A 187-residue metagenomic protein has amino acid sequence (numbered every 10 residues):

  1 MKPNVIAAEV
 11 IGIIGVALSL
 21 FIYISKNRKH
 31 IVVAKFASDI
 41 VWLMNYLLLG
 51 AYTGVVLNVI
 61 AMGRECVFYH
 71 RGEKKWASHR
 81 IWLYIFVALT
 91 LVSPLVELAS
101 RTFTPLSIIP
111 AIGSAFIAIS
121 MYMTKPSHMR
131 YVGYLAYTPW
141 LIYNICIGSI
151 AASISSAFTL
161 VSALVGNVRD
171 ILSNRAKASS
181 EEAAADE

Functional and structural regions predicted by a protein language model:
M1-E187: Alpha-helical membrane-protein topology signature
